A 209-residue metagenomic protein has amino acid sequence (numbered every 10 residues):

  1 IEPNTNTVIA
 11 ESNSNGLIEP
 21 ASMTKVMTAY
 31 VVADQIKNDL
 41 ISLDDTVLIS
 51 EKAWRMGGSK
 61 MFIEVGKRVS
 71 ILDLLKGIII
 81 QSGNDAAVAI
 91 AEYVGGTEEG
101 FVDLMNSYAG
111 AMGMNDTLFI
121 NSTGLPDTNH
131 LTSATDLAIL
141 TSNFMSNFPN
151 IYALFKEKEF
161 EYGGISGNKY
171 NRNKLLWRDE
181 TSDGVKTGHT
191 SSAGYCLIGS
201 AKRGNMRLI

Functional and structural regions predicted by a protein language model:
I1-T135, S142-S146: Active-site-adjacent loops and short helices of periplasmic peptidoglycan-processing enzymes
G96-I209: Penicillin-recognizing serine hydrolase domain
